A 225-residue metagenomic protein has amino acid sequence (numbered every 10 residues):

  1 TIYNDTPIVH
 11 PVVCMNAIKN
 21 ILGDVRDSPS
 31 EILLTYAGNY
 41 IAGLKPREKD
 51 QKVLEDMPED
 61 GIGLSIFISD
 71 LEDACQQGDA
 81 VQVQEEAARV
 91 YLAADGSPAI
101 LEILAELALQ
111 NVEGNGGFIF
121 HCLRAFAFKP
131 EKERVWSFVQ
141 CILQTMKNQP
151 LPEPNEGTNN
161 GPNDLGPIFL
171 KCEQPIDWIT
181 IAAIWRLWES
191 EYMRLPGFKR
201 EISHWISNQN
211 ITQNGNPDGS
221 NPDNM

Functional and structural regions predicted by a protein language model:
T1-M225: Mature, well-folded catalytic/scaffold domains that follow N-terminal targeting or propeptide regions
